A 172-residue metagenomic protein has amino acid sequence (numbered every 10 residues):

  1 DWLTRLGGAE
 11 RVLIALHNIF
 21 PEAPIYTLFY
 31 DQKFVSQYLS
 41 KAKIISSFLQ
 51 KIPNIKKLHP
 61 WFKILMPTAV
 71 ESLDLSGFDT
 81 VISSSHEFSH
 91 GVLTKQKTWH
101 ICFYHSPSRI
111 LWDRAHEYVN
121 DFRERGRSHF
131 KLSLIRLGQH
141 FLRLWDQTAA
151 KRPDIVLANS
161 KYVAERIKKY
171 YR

Functional and structural regions predicted by a protein language model:
D1-L6, L28-F29: Nucleotide-activated donor-dependent transferases that construct or modify glycoconjugates
A9, L28, S84-S85, A158-S160: Replace "coordinates the UDP/GDP/TDP-sugar" with "coordinates nucleotide-activated sugar donors
A9-I19: Short amphipathic alpha-helix
I19-H90: Active-site donor-binding segments of glycosyltransferases and PAPS-dependent sulfotransferases
T80-S83, T94-R127, L157: Active-site proximal beta-strand in glycosyltransferases
R123-V156, A164: Membrane-proximal helix-turn-helix segments that form the acceptor-binding/catalytic region of lipid-linked
L157-N159, A164-R172: Helix-loop-beta element that forms the nucleotide-linked donor phosphate-binding surface in glycosyltransferases
